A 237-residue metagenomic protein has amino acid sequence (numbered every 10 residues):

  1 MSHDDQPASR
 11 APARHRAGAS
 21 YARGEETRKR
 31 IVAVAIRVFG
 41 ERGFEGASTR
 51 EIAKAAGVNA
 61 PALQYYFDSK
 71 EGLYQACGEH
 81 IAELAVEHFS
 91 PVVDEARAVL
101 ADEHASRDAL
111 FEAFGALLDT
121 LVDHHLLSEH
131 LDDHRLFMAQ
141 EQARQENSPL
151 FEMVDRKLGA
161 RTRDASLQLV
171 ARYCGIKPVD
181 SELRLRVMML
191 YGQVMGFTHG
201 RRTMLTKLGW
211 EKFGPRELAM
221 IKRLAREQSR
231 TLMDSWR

Functional and structural regions predicted by a protein language model:
M1-H15, A116, T120-D123, R156-L185 (+1 more regions): C-terminal peripheral helix-coil segments that are non-catalytic and often amphipathic
S2, R30, V38-H80: Helix-turn-helix
H15-Y21: Short Lys/Arg-rich basic patches
G24, R28-I36: Short, leucine-enriched amphipathic alpha-helices that occur as contiguous helical runs
G46, S128-D132, I176-R184: Alpha-helix N-cap/helix-initiation sites
Q75-A96: Histidine- and aromatic-rich ligand-binding microenvironments
P91-H130, L183-L190: Hydrophobic alpha-helical connector segments
L126-P149, M153, R202-T206: Amphipathic alpha-helical segments used for helix-helix packing
